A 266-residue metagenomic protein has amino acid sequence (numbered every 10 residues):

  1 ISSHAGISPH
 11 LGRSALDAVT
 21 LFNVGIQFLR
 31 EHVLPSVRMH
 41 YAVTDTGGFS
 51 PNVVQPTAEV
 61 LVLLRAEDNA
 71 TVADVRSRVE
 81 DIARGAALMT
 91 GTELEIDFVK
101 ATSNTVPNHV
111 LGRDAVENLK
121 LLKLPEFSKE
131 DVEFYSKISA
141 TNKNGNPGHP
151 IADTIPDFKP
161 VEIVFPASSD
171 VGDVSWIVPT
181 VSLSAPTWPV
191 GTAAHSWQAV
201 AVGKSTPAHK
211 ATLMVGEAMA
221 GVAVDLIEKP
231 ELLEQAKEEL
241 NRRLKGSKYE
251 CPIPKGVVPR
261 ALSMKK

Functional and structural regions predicted by a protein language model:
I1-N142: Midchain, well-structured core segments that form catalytic/ion-binding scaffolds
D17-T20, V24-H32, D68-D81, W188-R242: His/Asp/Glu-rich mid-to-C-terminal helical/loop segments that flank catalytic regions of hydrolases
H40-T44, D97-P107, L233-I253: Short, highly charged C-terminal tails/helix-capping segments
G85, I96-D97, P207, M219 (+1 more regions): Short, intrinsically disordered/low-complexity patches at protein termini and at juxtamembrane boundaries
L88, K120-L124, W176-P179, P186 (+1 more regions): Hydrophobic alpha-helix feature that most strongly marks membrane-spanning transmembrane helices and their immediate
N108, S128-K129, S205, K229 (+1 more regions): Helix N-terminus capping/helix-initiation residues
A115, V174, M219: Hydrophobic, well-ordered secondary-structure elements that form the walls of internal hydrophobic environments
V132-G216, E234-K265: Zn-dependent metallopeptidase/amidohydrolase metal-coordination segment
